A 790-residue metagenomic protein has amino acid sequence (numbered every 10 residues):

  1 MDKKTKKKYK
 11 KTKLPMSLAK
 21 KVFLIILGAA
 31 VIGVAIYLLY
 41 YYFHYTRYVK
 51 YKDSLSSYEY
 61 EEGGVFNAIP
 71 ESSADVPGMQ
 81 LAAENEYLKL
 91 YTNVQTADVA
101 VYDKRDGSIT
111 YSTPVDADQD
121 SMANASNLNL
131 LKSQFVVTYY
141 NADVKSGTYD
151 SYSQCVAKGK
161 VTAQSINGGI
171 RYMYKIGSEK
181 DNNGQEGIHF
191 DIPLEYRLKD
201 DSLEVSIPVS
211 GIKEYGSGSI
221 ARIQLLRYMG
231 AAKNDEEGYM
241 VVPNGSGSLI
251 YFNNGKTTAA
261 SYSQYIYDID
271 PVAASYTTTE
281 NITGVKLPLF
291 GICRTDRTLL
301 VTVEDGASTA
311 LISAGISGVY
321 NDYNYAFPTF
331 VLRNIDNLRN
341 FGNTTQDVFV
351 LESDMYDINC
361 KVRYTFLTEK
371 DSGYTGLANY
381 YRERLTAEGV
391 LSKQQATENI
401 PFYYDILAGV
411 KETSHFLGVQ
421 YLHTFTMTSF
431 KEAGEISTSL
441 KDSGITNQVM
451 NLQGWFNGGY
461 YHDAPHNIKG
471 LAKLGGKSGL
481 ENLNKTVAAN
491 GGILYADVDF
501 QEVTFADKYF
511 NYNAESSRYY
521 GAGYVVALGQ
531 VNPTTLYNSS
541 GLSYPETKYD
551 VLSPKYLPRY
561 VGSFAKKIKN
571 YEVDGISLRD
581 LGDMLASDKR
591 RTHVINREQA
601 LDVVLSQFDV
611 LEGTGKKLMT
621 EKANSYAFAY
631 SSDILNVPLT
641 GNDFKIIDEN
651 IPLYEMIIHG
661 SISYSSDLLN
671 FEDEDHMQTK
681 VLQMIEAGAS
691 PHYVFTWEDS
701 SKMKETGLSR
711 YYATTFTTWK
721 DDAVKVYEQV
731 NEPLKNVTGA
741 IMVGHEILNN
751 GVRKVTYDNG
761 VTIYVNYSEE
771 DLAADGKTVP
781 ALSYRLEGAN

Functional and structural regions predicted by a protein language model:
M1-A19: N-terminal Lys/Arg-rich, disordered targeting/topogenic segments
I25-L38: Hydrophobic membrane-insertion alpha-helices, especially the h-region of bacterial N-terminal signal peptides
Y37-Q394, G776, P780: N-terminal accessory beta-strand-rich subdomains and adjacent acidic, glycine-rich linkers that precede catalytic cores
Y87, Q95-K104, R294-A326, V503 (+2 more regions): Active-site-proximal substrate-binding groove within the catalytic cores of carbohydrate-active enzymes
I207, L440, V487, R579 (+2 more regions): Conserved, mostly hydrophobic/aromatic
L225, M450-L452, A496, L578-D580 (+1 more regions): Conserved beta-strand positions
R363-G409, T413, G418-V449, T706-A740 (+1 more regions): Terminal accessory/anchoring regions of large secretory-pathway or extracellular enzymes
E398-K485, A489-Y556, D583-S587: Aromatic-lined carbohydrate-binding/catalytic grooves of carbohydrate-active enzymes
